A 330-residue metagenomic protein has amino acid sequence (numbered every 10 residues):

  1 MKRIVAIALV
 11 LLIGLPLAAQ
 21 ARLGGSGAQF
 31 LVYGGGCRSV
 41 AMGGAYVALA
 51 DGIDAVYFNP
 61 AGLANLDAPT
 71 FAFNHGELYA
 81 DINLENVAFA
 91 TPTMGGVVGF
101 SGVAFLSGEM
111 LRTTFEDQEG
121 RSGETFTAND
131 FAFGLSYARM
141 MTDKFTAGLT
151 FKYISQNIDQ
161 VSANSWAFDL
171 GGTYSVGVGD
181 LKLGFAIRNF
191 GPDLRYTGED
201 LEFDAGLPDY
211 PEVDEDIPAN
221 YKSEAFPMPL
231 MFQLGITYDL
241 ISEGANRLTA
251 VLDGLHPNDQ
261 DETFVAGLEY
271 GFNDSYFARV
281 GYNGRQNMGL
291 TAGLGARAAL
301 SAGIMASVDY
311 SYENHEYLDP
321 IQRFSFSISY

Functional and structural regions predicted by a protein language model:
I4-L15: Sec-dependent N-terminal signal peptides
A18-D67: Outer-membrane beta-barrel biogenesis signature
Q20-V40, L84-Y330: Outer-membrane beta-barrel porins/channels
G44-V47, P69-Y79: Short strand-turn segments of transmembrane beta-barrel domains in outer membranes, especially the first one or two
D51, D67, I82-N83, F131: Short, basic and Ser/Thr-rich N-terminal targeting/leader segments
